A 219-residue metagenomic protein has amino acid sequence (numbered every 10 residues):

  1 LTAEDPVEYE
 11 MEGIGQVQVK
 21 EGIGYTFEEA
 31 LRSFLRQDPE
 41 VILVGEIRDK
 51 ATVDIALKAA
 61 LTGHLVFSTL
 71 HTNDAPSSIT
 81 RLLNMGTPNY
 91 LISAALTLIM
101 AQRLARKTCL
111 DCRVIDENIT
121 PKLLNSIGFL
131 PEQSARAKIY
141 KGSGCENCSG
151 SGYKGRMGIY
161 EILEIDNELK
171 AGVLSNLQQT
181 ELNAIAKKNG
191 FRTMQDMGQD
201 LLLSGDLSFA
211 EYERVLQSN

Functional and structural regions predicted by a protein language model:
L1-N219: Short, flexible helix-loop junctions that flank or precede catalytic/ligand sites
